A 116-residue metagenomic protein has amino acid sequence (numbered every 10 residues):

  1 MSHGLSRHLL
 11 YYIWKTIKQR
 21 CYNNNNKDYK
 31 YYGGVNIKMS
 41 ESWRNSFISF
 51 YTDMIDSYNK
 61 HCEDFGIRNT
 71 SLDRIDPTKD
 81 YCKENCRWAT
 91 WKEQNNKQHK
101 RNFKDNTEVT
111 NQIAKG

Functional and structural regions predicted by a protein language model:
H3-N23, D28-Q112: Short, cationic Gly/His-enriched loop motifs
A114-G116: Extended charged
